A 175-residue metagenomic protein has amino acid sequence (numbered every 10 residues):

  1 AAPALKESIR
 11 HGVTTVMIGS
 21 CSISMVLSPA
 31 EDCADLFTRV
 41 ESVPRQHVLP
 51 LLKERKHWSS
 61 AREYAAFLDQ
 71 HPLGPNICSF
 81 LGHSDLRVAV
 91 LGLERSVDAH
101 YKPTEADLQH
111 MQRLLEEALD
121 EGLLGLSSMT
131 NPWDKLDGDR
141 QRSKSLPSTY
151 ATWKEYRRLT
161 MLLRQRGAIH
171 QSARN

Functional and structural regions predicted by a protein language model:
A2-Q112, E117, E121-G125: Divalent-metal coordination cores built from histidine and acidic residues
R62-L73, H100-N175: Histidine/acidic residue-rich metal-binding segments in metalloenzymes
